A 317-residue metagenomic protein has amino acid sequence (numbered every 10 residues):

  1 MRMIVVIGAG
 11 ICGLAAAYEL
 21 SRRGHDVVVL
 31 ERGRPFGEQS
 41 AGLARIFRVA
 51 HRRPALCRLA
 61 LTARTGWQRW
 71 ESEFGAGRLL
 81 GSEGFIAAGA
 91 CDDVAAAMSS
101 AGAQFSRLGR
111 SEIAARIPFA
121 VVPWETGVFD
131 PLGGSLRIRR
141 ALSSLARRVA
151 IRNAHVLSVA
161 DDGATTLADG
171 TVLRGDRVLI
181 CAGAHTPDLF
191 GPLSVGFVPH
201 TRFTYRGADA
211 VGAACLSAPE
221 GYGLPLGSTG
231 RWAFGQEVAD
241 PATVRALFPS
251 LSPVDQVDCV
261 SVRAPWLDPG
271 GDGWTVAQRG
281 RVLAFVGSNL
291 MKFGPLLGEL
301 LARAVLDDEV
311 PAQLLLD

Functional and structural regions predicted by a protein language model:
M1-C12: Beta1/beta-strand and adjacent pyrophosphate-binding region of the FAD-binding site in flavoprotein oxidoreductases
V5-I7, L173-H185, G298: Short hydrophobic core segments
Y18-R22, G77-L80, A184-G280: Active-site substrate-recognition segment that forms the wall of the catalytic cavity or substrate channel
S21-S40: Glycine-rich FAD pyrophosphate-binding loop
A44-I117, W124-E125, E220-Y222: Dinucleotide-binding Rossmann-like beta1-alpha1 core, especially the glycine-rich loop that anchors the ADP
V49, L167, C181-A182, D188: Short, well-ordered coil/turn residues at beta-beta hairpins and beta-strand->alpha-helix junctions within
V128-G163, L167, L173-R177, C181: Helical element adjacent to the flavin cofactor pocket in flavoenzyme catalytic cores
S250-D317: C-terminal catalytic lobe of FAD-dependent flavoproteins
